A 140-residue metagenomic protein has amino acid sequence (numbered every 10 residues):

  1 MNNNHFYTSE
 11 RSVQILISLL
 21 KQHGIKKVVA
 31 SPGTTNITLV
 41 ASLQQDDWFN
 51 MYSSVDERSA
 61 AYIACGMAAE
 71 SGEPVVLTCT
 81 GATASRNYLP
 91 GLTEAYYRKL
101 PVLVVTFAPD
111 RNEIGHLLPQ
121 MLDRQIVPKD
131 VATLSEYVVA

Functional and structural regions predicted by a protein language model:
N2-A140: N-terminal alpha/beta PP-like core and its mobile active-site loop of ThDP/TPP-dependent enzymes
